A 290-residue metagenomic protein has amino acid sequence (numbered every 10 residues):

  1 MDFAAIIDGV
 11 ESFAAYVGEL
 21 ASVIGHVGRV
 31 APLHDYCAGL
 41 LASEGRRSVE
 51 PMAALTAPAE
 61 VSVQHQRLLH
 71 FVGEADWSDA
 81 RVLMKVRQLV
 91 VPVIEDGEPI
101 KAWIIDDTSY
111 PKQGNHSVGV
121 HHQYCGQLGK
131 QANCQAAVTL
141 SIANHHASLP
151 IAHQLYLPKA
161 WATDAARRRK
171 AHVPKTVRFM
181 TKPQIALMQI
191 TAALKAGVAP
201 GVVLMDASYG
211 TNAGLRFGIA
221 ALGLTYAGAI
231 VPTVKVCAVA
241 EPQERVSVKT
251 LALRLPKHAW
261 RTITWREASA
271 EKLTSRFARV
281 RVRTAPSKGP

Functional and structural regions predicted by a protein language model:
M1-L204, S208-T225, P232-K235, P242: Conserved, well-structured functional cores that handle cations and Mg-NTP chemistry
H146-K175, A227-P290: An anionic, glycine-rich sequence signature occurring as long contiguous blocks
